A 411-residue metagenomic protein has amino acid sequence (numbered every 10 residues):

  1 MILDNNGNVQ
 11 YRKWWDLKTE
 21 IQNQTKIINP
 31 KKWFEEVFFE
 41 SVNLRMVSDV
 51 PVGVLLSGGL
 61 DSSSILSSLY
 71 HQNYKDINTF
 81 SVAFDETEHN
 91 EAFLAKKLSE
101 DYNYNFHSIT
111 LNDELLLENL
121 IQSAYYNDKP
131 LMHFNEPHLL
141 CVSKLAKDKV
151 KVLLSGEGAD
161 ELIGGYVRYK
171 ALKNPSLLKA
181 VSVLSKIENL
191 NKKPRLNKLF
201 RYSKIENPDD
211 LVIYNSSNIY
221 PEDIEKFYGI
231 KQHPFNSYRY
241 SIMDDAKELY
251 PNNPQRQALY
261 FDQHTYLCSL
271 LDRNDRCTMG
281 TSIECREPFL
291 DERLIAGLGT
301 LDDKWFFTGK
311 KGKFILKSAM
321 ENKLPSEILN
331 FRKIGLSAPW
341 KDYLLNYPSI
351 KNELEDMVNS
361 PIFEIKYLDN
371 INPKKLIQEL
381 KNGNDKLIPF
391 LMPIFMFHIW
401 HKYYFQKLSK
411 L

Functional and structural regions predicted by a protein language model:
I2-L17: Non-catalytic substrate-recognition/targeting regions of SAM-dependent transferases
N5, K18-S237, R276-K323, D385 (+2 more regions): ATP-dependent adenylate-handling active sites, centered on carboxylate activation for C-N bond formation
I28-N29, M132, L249-D262, I377-I394 (+1 more regions): Structural motif
K226-Y260: Glycine/proline-rich, flexible active-site/cofactor-binding loop segments that harbor closely spaced acidic
R239-N253, G299, K366-N384: Short amphipathic alpha-helical segments and their helix-coil junctions
L267: Phosphate/pyrophosphate-binding loops and the adjoining catalytic core of nucleotide-dependent enzymes
L324-L380, N384: PAPS-dependent sulfotransferase catalytic core
